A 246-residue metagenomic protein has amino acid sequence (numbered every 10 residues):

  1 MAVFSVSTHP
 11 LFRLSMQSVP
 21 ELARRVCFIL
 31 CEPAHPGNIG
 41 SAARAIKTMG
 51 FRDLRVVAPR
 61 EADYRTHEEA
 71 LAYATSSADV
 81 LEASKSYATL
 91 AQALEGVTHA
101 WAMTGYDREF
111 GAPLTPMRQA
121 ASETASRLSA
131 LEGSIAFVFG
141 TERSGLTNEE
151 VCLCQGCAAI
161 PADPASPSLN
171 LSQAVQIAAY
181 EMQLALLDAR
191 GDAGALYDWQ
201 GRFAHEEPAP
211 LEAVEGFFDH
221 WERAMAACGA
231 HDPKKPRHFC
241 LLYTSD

Functional and structural regions predicted by a protein language model:
F12, T66-S144, Q183, L187: S-adenosyl-L-methionine/SAH cofactor-binding core of RNA-modifying enzymes
Q17-E32: Mobile, glycine- and charge-enriched loop segments and immediately flanking short secondary-structure elements within
A34-S41, P167-Q173: Amphipathic alpha-helical repeat scaffolds
D53-P59: Short internal beta-strands
E150-R202: Structured adenosyl-cofactor binding patch, chiefly the S-adenosyl-L-methionine
A185-K235: Internal, active-site/partner-interface "lid" segment
Y243-D246: Conserved small/polar residues in nucleotide/adenosyl-binding loops
